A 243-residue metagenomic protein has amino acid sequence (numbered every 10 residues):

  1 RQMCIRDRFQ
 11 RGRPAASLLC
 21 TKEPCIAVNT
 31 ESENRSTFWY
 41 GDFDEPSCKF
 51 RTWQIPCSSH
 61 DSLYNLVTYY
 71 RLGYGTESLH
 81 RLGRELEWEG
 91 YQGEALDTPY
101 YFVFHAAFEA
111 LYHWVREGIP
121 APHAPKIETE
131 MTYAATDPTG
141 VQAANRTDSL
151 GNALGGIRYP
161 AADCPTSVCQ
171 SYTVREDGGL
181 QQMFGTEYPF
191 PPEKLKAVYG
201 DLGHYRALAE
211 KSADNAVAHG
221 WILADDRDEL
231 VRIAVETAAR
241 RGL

Functional and structural regions predicted by a protein language model:
R1-I5: Short, small-residue-biased leader/transition segments that mark boundaries at the very start of proteins
F9-G12, L18-E23, V28-E31, G41-R51 (+1 more regions): Alpha/beta-hydrolase-fold serine-hydrolase catalytic core, especially in secreted/extracellular enzymes
N34-F38: Conserved alpha/beta-hydrolase "acid-adjacent" motif
